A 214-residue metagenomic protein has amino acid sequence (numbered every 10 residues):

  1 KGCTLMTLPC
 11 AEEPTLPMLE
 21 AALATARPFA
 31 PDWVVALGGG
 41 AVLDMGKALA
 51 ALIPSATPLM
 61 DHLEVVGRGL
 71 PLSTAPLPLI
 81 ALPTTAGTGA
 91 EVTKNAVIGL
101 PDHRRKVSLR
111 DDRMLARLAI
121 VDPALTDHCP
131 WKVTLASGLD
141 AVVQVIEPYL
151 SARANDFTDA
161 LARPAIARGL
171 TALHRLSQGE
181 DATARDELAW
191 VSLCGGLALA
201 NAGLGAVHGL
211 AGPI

Functional and structural regions predicted by a protein language model:
K1-C3: Small-residue-rich anion-binding loops in enzyme active sites
M6-P17: Short beta->alpha junction loops
A11-E12, L37-G39, G203-A206: Active-site nucleophile and cofactor-binding loops and adjacent substrate-binding regions of central metabolic enzymes
P17-A24, P28-V121: Glycine/threonine-rich beta-strand-loop-alpha-helix active-site module that forms ligand/phosphate-binding
N95-A202: Carboxylate- and glycine-rich phosphate/diphosphate-binding segment that chelates Mg2+/Mn2+
L170, V207-G209: Short acidic (Asp/Glu) and glycine-rich catalytic loops that position anionic groups and cofactors
L210-I214: Catalytic phosphate/nucleotide-handling subdomain of diverse soluble enzymes
